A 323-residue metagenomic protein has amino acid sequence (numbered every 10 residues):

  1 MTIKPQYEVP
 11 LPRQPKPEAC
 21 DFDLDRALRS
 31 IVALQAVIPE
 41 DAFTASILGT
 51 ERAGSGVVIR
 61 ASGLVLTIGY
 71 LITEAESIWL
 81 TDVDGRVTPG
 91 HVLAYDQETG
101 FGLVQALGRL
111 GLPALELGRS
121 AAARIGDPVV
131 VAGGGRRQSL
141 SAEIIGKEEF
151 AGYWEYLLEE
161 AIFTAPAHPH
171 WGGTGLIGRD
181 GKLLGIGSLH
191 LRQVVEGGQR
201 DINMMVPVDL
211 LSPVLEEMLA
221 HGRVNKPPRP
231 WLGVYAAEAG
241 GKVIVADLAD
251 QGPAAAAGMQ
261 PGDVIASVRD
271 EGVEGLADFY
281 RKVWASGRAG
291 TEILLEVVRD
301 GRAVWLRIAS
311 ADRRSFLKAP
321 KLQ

Functional and structural regions predicted by a protein language model:
M1-L24, L112, R137, L183-A239 (+4 more regions): C-terminal cap/linker of serine protease catalytic domains
E8-P12, P39-D41, A53, R60-S141 (+6 more regions): Conserved active-site neighborhood of the chymotrypsin/trypsin-like protease fold
R26-I47: A short, Trp-centered hydrophobic/proline-enriched beta-strand micro-motif
I31-A33, V65-G69, R124-G135, T164 (+1 more regions): Active-site-proximal beta-strands of protease catalytic cores
G49, L115-E159, R192-Q199, V214-P227: Flexible, gly/ser-rich surface segments that form the specificity/activation loops bordering the active-site cleft
R52-V57, L115-R119, A161-R179, D250-A256: Gly/Ser-rich catalytic serine loop of serine hydrolases
V65-L66, D180-L184, A254-A277: Conserved PDZ fold ligand-binding element
L71, S267-E296: PDZ domains, with a preference for the canonical peptide-binding region formed by the helix
